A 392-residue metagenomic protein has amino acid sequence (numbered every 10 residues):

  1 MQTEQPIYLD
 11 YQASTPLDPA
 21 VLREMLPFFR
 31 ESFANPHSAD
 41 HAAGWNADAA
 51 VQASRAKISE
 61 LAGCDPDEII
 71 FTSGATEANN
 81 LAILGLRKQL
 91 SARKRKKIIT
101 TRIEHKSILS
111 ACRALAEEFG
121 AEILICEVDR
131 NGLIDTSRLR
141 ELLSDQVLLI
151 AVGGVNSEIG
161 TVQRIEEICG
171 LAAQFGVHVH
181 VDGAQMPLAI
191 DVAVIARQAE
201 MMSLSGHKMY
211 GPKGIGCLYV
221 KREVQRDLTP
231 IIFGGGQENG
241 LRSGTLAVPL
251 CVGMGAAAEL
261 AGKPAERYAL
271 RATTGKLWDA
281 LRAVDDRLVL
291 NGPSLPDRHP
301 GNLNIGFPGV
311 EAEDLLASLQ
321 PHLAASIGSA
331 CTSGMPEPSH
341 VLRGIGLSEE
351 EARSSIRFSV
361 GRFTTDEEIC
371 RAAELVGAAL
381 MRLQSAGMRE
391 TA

Functional and structural regions predicted by a protein language model:
M1-A392: Pyridoxal 5′-phosphate
